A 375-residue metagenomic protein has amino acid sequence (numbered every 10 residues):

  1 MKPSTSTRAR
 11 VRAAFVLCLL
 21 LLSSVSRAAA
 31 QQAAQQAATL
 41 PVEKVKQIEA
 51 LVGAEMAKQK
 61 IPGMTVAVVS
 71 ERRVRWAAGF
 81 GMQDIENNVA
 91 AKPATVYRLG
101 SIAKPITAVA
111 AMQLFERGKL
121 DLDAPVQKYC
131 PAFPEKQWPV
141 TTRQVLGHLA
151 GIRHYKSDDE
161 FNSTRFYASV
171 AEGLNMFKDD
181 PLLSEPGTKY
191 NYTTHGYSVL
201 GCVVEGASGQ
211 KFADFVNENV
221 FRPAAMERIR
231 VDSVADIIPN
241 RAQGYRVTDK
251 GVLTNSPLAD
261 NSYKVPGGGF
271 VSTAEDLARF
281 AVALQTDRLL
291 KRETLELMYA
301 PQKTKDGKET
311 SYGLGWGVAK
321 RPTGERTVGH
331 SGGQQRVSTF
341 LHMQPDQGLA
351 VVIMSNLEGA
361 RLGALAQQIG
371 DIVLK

Functional and structural regions predicted by a protein language model:
K2-F15: Bacterial N-terminal signal peptides that target proteins for export
A13-S24: Bacterial N-terminal signal peptides
A28-A30: Boundary at the C-terminal end of the N-terminal hydrophobic targeting segment
L40-Y97, K119-A124, K178-D179, L253-T254: Short, conserved catalytic-motif segment at the N-terminal edge
A57-A67, E86-Q144, S184-H195, V265-G268 (+1 more regions): Short active-site loop at a secondary-structure junction that contains or immediately precedes the catalytic residue(s)
F80-D84, Q137-Q334, T339: Short, surface-exposed loop or secondary-structure junction motifs that flank catalytic or metal-binding residues
G329-H330, T339-L357: Short, well-ordered beta-strand elements
L357-K375: Short, gly/Ser/Thr-rich active-site loops of penicillin-recognizing serine hydrolases
